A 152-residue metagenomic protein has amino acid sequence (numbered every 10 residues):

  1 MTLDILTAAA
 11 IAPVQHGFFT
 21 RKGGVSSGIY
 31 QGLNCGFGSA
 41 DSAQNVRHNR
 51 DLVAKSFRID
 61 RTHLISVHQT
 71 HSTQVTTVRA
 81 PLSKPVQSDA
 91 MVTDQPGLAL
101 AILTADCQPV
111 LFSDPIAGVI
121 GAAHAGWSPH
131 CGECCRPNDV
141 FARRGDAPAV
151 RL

Functional and structural regions predicted by a protein language model:
M1-F18, K22-G23, G28, P96: Conserved nucleotide-ligand handling architecture
A12, S42-R50, C131, C135: Generic structural signal for well-ordered, non-membrane alpha-helical segments in soluble metabolic enzymes
V14-Q15, T62-I65, A149-L152: Residue-level recognition of the N-termini of beta-strands and the immediately preceding loop/turn
G24, D51, K55-I59, R144-P148: Generic secondary-structure signature for well-ordered alpha-helical cores
G28-L33, T77-R79: Short, glycine/acidic-enriched capping/hinge loops at junctions between secondary-structure elements
Q31-Q44: Short, His- and charge-rich active-site/binding loops that engage polyanionic ligands
A43-A125: Phosphate-centric recognition/catalysis
G97, V110-L152: Glycine- and Gly-Pro-enriched alpha-helical subdomains that act as flexible, kink-prone "lid/hinge" or packing modules
